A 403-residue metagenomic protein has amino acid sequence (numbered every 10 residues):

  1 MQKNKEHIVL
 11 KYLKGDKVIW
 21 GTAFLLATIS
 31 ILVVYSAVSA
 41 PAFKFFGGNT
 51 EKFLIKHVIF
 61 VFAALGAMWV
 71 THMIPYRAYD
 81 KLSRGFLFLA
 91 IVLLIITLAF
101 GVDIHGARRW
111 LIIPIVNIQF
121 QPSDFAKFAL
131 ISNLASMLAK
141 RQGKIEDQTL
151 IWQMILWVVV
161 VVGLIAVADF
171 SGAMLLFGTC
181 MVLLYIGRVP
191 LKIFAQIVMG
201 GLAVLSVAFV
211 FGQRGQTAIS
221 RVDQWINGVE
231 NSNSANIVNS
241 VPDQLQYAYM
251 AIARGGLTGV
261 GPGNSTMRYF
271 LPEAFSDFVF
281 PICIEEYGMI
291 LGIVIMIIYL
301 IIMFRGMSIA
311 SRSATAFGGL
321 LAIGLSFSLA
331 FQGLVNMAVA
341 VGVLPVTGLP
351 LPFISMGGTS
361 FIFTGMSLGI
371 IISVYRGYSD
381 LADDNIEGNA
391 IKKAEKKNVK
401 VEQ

Functional and structural regions predicted by a protein language model:
M1-L13, L334-Q403: A juxtamembrane structural motif centered on a specific transmembrane helix
T22-F24, T28, F45-S240, P281-V341 (+2 more regions): Hydrophobic alpha-helical transmembrane segments of multi-pass inner membrane proteins, especially in bacterial systems
L25-A40: Alpha-helical transmembrane segments of multi-pass membrane proteins
V116-A126, A166-A168, G256, V260 (+1 more regions): Glycine/serine-rich anion-binding loops at beta->alpha junctions that coordinate negatively charged ligand groups
W157-S171, A251-T266: Membrane-helix interface and discontinuous TM-entry motifs in multi-pass inner-membrane proteins
G256-I290: Long extracytoplasmic/lumenal interhelical loops at the membrane interface of multi-pass membrane proteins
